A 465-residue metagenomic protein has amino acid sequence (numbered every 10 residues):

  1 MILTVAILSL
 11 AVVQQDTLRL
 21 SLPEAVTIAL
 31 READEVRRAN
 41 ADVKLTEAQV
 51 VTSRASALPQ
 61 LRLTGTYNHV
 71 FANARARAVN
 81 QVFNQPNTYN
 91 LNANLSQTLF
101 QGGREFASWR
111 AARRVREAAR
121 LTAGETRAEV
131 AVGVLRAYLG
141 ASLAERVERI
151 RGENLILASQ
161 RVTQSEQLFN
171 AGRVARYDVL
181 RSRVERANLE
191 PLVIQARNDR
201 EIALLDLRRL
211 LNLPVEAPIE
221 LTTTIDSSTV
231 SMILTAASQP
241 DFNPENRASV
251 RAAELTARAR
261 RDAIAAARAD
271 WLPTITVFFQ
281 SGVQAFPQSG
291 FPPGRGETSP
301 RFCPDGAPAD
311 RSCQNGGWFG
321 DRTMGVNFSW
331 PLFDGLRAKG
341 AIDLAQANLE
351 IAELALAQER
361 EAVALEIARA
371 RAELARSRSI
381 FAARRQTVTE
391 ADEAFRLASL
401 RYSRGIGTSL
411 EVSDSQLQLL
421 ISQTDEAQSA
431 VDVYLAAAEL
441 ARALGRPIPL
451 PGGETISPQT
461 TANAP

Functional and structural regions predicted by a protein language model:
M1-I7: Sec-dependent signal peptide recognition, specifically the positively charged N-region followed immediately by
V12-T66, A72, T98, V215 (+6 more regions): Bacterial Sec-pathway N-terminal export signals of envelope proteins
S21, Q60-N73, R77-T126, S249-A263 (+2 more regions): Small/polar-residue-enriched beta-strand and adjacent coil segments characteristic of outer-membrane beta-barrel
R38-S53, T126, V130-R151, Q160 (+6 more regions): Amphipathic alpha-helical coiled-coil segments
R110-R113, R176-V184, S409-L417: Short, charged, amphipathic alpha-helical segments
R127-N246, E373, S377, L419-L420 (+2 more regions): Periplasmic alpha-helical coiled-coil/stalk elements that build and connect Gram-negative outer-membrane
